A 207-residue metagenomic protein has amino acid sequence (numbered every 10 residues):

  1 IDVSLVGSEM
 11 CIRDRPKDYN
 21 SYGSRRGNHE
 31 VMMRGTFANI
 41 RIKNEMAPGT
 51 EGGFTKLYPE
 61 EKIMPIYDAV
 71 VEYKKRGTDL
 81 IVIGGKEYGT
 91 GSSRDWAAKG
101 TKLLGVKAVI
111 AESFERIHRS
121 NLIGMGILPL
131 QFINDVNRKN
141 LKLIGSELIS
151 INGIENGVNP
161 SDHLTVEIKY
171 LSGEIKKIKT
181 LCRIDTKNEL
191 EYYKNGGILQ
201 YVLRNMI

Functional and structural regions predicted by a protein language model:
I1-G7: Single conserved hydrophobic/aromatic residue that forms the stacking wall/gate of nucleotide- or nucleobase-binding
S8-I207: Fe-S-dependent hydro-lyases/dehydratases of central metabolism
